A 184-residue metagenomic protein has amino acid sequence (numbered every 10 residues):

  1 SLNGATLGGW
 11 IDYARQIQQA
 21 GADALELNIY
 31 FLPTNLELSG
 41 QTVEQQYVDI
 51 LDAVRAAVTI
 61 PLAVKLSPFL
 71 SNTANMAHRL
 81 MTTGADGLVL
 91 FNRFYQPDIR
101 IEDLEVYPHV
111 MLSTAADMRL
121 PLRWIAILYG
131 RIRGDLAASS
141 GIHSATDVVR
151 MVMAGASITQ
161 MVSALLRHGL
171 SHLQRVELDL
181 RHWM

Functional and structural regions predicted by a protein language model:
N3-A138, H143-V162: Alpha/beta enzyme core
M118, A126, L178-M184: Extended, intrinsically disordered, low-complexity segments
V149-R181: A compact, surface-exposed functional segment
